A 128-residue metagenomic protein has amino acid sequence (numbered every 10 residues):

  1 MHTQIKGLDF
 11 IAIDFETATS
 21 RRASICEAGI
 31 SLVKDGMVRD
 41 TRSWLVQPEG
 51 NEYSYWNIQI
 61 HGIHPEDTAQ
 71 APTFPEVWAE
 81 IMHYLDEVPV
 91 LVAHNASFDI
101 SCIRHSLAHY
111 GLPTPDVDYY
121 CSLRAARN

Functional and structural regions predicted by a protein language model:
M1-V117: Conserved non-catalytic scaffold segment of RNase H-like nuclease domains
A108, Y119-N128: Short alpha-helix plus adjacent loop in nuclease-associated cores
